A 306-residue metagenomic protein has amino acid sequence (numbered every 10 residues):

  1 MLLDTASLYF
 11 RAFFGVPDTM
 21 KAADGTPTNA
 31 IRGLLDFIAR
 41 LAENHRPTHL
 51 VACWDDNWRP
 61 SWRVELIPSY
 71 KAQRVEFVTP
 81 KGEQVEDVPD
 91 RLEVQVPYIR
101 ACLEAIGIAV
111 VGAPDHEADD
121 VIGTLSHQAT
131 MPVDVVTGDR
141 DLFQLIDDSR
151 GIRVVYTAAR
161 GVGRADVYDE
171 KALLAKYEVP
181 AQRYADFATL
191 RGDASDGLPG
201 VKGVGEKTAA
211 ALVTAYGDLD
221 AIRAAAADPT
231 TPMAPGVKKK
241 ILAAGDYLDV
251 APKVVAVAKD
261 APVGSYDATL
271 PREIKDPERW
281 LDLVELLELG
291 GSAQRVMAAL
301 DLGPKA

Functional and structural regions predicted by a protein language model:
M1-V136, R140-V162, L248-V250, A256-G264 (+1 more regions): Noncatalytic, basic helical substrate-engagement surface that gates or grips nucleic-acid strands
R46-V51, S149, R164-A306: Non-catalytic nucleic-acid-binding/docking modules located in mid-to-C-terminal regions of nucleic-acid enzymes
